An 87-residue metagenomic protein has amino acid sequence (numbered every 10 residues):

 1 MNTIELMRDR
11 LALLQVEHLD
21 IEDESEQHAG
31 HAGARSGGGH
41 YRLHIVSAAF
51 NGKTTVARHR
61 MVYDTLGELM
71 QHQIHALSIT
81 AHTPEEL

Functional and structural regions predicted by a protein language model:
M1-G33: N-terminal first-folded block
Q15-E17, G37-Y41, Q73-L77: A generic structural signal for short beta-strands and their flanking turns/coil linkers
E22, H44-V46, T80-H82: Solvent-exposed beta-strand sheet faces enriched in polar/charged residues
S25, A49, T83-E85: Short, flexible active-site-adjacent loop segments at beta-strand->alpha-helix junctions, enriched in small/polar
H28-H31, H40, H59, H75: Histidine-centered active-site/metal-ligand motif
G30-A48: A short, structured beta-strand/loop element
F50-T54: Short, conserved charged micro-motifs
T55-L87: C-terminal structural segments of small proteins and small subunits
